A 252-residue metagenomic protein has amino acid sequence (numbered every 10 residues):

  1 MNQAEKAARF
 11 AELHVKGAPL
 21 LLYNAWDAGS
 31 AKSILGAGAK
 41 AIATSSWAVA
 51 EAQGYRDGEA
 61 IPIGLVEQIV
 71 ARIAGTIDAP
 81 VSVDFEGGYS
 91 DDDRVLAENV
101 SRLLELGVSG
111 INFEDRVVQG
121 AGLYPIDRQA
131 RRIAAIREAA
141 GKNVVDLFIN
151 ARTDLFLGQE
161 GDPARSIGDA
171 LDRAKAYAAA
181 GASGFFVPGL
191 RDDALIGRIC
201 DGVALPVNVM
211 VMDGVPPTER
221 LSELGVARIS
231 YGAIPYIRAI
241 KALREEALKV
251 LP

Functional and structural regions predicted by a protein language model:
N2-Y231, I237-E245: Alpha/beta enzyme core
K249: Active-site-adjacent C-terminal substructures of enzyme catalytic domains
